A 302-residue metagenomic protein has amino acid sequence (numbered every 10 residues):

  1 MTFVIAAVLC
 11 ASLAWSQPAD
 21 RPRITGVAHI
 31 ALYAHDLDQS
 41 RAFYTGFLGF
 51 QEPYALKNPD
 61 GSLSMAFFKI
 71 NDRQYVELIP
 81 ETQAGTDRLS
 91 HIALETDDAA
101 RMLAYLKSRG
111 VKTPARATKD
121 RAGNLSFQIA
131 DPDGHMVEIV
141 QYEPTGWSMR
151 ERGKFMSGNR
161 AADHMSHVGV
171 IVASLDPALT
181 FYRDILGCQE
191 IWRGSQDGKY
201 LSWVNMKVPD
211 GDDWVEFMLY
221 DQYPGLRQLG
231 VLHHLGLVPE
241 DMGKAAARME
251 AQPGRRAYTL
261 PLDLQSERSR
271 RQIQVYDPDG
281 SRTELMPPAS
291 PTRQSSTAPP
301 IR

Functional and structural regions predicted by a protein language model:
T2-S12: Bacterial N-terminal signal peptides
P18-R23, L103, K107-H164, G169-V170 (+3 more regions): Vicinal oxygen chelate
D20, P80-Q83, M156-N159, Y223-L226: Short, flexible, solvent-exposed loop/turn segments with mixed acidic/basic and small polar residues
P22, A31-Y75, S108, Q128 (+3 more regions): Core segments of cupin and vicinal oxygen chelate
T25-H35, A66-K69, T82-L106, L125-A130 (+5 more regions): Vicinal oxygen chelate
L48-G49, D72, P80-T82, D98 (+6 more regions): A mature extracytoplasmic/lumenal domain signature
E52, Q74-E77, G85-T86, R101-M102 (+9 more regions): Short loop/beta submotifs within extracellular cysteine-rich repeat domains
